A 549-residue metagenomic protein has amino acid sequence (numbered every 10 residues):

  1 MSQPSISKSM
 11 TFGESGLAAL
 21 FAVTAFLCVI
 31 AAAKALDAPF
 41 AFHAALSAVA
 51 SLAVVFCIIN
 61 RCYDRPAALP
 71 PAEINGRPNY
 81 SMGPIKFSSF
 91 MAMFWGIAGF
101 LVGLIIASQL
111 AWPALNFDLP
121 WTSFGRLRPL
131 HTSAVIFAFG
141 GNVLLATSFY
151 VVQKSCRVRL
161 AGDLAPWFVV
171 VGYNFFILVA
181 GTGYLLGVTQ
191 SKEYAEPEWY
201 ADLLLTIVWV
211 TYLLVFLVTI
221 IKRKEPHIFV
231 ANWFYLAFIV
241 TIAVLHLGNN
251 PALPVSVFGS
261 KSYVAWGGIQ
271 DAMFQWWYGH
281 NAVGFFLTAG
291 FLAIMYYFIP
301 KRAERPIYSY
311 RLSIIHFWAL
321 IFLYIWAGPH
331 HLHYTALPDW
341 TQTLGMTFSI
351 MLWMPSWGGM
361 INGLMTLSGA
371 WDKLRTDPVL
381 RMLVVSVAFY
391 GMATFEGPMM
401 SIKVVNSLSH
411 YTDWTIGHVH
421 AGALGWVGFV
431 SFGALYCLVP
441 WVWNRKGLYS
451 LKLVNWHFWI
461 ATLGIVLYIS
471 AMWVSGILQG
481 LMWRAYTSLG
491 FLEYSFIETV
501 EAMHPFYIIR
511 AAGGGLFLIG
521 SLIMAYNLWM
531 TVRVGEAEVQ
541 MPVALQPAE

Functional and structural regions predicted by a protein language model:
M1-S9, R65-K86, A370-K373, R445-L448 (+1 more regions): Membrane-interfacial, low-structure loops and terminal tails that flank and connect transmembrane helices in multi-pass
T11-A67, K86-V188, W199-I220, N232-V257 (+7 more regions): Hydrophobic cores of alpha-helical transmembrane segments in multi-pass integral membrane proteins
A72, P197-Y200: Fe-S ferredoxin-like electron-transfer domains and their immediately adjacent linker/connector regions across
R126-R128, W266, D372-R375, W414: Helix-boundary and loop/linker segments of multi-pass membrane transporters
Q190-E193, T335-P338, N406-H410: Membrane-interface helix termini and inter-helical loops of multi-pass transporters
E196-P197, G259-G267: Surface-exposed loop and adjacent secondary-structure segments within mature catalytic domains
H227-I228: Extended, leucine-rich alpha-helical cores of fungal transcription factors
V264-A272, S409, W414-I416: Active-site-proximal inter-transmembrane loops
